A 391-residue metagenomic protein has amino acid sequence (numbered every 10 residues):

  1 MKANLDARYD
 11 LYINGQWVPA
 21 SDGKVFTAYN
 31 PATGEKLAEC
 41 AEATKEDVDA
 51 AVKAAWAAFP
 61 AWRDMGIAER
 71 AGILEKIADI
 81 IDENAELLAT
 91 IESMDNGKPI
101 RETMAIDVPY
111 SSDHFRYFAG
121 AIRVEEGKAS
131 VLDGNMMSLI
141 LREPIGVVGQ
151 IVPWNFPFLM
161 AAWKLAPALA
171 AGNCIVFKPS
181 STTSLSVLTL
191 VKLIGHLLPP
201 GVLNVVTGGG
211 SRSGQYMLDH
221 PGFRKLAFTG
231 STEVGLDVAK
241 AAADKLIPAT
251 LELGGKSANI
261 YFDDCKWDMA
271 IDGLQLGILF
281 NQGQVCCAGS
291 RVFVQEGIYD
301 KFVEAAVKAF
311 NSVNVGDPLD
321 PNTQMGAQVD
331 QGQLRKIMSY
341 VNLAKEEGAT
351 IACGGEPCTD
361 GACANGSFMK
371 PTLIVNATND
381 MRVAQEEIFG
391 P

Functional and structural regions predicted by a protein language model:
M1-E39, G72, K76, E126-I151 (+3 more regions): Terminal low-complexity tails and localization/encapsulation signals of metabolic enzymes
G34, R70, E92, F115 (+8 more regions): Residue-level signal for inorganic ion chemistry
E35-E125, N135: Glycine-rich loop-to-alpha-helix module at the N-terminal edge of alpha/beta enzyme cores
D49-V52, A71-A78, D82, A89 (+10 more regions): Hydrophobic face of alpha-helices
F59, R63, A78-A85, A89 (+16 more regions): Structural signal for hydrophobic packing residues in well-ordered secondary-structure cores of soluble enzyme domains
I91-P99, A129-N135, G254, D320-G326: Short linear capping/connector segments at secondary-structure termini
G127-M269: Rossmann-like NAD(P) dinucleotide-binding subdomain of oxidoreductase/dehydrogenase enzymes
E233-T378: ALDH superfamily catalytic-core signature
